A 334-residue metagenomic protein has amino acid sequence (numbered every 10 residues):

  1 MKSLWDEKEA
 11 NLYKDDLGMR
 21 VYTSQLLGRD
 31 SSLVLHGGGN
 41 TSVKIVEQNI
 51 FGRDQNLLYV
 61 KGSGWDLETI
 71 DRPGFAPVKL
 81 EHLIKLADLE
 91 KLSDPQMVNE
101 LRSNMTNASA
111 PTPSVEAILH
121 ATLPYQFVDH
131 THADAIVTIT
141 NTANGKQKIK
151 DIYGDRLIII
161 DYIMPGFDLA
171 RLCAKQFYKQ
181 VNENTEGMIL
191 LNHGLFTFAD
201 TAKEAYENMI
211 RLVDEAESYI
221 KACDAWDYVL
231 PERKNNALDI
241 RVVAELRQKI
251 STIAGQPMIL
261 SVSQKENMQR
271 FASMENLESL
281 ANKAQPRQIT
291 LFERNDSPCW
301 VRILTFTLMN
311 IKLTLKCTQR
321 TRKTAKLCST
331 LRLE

Functional and structural regions predicted by a protein language model:
M1-E334: Glycine-rich flexible loops
